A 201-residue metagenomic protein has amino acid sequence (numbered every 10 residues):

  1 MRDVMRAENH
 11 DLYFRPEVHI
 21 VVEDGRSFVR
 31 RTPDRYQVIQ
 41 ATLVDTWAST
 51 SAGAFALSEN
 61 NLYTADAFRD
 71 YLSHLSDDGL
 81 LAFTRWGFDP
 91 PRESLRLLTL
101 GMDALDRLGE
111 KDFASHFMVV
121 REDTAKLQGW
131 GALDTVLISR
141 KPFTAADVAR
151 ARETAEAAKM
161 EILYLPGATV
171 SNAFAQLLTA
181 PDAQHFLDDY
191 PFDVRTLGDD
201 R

Functional and structural regions predicted by a protein language model:
M1-L98, M102-K111: The AdoMet/dcAdoMet-binding core of the Class I SAM-like
N9, Y13, D24, R31 (+1 more regions): Soluble small-group transferase modules, centered on the S-adenosyl donor enzyme superfamily
